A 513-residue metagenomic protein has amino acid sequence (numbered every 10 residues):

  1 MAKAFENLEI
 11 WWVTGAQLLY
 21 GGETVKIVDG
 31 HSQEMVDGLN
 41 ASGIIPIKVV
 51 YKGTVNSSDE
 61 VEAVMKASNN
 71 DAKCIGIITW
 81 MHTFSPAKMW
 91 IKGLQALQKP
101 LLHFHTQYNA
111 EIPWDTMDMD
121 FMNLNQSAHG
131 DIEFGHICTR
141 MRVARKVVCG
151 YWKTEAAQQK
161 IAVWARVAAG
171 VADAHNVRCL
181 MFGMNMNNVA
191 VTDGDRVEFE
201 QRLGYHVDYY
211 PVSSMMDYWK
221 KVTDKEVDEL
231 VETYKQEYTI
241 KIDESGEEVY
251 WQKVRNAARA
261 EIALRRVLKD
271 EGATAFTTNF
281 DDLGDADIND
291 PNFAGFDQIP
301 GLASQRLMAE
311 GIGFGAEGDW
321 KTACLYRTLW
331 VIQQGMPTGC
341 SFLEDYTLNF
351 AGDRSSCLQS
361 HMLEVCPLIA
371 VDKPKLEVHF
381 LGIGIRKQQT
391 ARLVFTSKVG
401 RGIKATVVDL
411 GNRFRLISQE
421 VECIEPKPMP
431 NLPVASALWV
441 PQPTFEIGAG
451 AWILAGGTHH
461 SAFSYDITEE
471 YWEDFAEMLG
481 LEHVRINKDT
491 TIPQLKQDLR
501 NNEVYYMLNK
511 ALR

Functional and structural regions predicted by a protein language model:
A4-I27, N176-N185: Short beta-strand segments enriched in small/hydrophobic residues
L19-G21, S58-D59, S85-K88, A110-E111 (+5 more regions): Flexible loop/turn segments at secondary-structure boundaries
K26-S42: Short catalytic helix/loop segments, enriched in acidic residues and glycine and frequently bearing histidine
P46-K48, H105, A110-S245, V249: Cap/lid and interdomain-hinge subdomains that line or gate substrate/regulatory clefts in soluble alpha/beta enzymes
G53-A67, A157: Structural motif
V61-I75, I91-G93, E261-D270: Short, well-structured alpha-helical segments in soluble
H82, K99, H105, P113-M117 (+6 more regions): Anaerobic metallocofactor- and corrinoid-dependent redox/one-carbon enzyme cores, especially those from methanogenesis
L97-L101, V143: A short helix->loop->beta-strand "cap" motif at the edges of active sites that frequently abuts
